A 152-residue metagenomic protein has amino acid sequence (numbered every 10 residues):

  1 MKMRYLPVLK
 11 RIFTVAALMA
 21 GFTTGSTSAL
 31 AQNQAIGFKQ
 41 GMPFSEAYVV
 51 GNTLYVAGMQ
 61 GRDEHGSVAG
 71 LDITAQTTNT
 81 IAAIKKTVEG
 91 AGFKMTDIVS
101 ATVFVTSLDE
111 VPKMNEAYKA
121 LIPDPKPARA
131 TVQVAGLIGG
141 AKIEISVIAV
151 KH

Functional and structural regions predicted by a protein language model:
R4-A82, K86-V99, V105-H152: N-terminal presequence-like segments and the immediate start of the first folded domain
